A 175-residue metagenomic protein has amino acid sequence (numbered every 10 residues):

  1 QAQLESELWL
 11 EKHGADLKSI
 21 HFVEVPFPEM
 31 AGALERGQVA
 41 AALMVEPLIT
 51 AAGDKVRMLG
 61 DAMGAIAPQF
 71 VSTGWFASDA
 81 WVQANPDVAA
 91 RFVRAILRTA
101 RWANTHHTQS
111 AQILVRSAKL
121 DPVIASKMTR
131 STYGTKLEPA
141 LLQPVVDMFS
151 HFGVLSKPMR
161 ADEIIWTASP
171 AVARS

Functional and structural regions predicted by a protein language model:
Q1, K12, K55-M58, R116 (+1 more regions): A short linear boundary/processing microfeature
Q3-H21, P28, Q83-D87: Hinge/capping helix and adjacent helix->loop/strand transition within the periplasmic-binding protein
E11-P26, R36-V39, P122-I124, L155-E163: A local structural motif
F22-V23, F27-I113: Pocket-lining segment of extracytoplasmic ligand-binding domains
D54-V56, S72-T73, T135-K136, A168-V172: Short secondary-structure transition/capping segments
Q83-S156: Secondary-structure end/capping motifs
S150-S175: Conserved C-terminal helix/tail region of periplasmic/extracytoplasmic solute-binding proteins
